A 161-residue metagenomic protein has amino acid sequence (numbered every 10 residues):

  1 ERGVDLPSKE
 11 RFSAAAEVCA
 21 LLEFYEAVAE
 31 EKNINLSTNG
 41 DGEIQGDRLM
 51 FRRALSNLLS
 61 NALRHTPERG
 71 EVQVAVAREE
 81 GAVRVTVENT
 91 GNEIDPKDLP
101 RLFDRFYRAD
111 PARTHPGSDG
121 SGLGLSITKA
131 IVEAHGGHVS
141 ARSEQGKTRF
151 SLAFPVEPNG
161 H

Functional and structural regions predicted by a protein language model:
R2-P7, E43-G46: Conserved micro-motifs of the catalytic ATP-binding
V28-T38: Short conserved segments within the C-terminal catalytic ATPase subdomain
A62-L63: Short helix-loop "hinge" at the ATP-lid/N-box region of the Bergerat-fold HATPase_c
R69-G81: Short beta-strand/loop element within the Bergerat-fold HATPase_c
I94-R108: Short conserved segment of the HATPase_c
G124, T128: Short alpha-helical Gxxx[C/S/T] motif in the catalytic ATP-binding
G136-G137: Conserved glycine-rich
